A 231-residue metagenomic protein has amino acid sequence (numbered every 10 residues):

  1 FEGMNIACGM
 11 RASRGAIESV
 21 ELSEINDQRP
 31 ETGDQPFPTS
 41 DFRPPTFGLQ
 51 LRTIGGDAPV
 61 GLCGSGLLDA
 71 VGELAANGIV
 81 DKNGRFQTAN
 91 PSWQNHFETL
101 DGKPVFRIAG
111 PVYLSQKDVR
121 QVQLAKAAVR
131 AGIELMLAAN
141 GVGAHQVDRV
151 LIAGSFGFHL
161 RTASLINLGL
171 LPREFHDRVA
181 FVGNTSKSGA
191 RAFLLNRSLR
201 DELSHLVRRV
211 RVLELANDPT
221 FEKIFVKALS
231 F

Functional and structural regions predicted by a protein language model:
F1-D27, G48-F231: Helical "lid/coupling" subdomains associated with nucleotide-phosphate turnover
E24-G48: Intrinsic disorder/low-complexity segments
